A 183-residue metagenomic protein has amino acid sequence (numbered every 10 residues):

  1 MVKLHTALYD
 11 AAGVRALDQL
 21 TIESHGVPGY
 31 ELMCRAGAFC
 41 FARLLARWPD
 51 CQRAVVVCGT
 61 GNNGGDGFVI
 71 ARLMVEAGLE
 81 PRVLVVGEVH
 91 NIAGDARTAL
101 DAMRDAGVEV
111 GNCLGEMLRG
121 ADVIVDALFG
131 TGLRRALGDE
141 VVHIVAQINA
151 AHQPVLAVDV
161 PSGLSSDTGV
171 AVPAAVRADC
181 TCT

Functional and structural regions predicted by a protein language model:
M1-Q52: Positively charged, low-complexity intrinsically disordered leader regions
V2-Y9, W48-V57, N62-T183: Glycine-rich phosphate/dinucleotide-binding loop and adjoining beta-alpha-beta core of small-molecule
